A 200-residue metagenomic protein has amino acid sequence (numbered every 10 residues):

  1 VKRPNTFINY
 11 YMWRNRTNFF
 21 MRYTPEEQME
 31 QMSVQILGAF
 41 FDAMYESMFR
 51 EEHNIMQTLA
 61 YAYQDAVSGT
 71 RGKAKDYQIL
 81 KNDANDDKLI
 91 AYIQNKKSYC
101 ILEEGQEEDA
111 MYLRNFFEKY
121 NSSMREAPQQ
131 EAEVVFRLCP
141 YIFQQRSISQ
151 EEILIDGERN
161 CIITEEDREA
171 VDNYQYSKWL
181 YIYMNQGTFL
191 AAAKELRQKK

Functional and structural regions predicted by a protein language model:
V1-Y61: Active-site-adjacent helix/loop segment of glycosyltransferases that harbors family-specific signature motifs
F20, Y63, V67, L113-N121: Hydrophobic, Leu/Ile/Phe/Ala-enriched alpha-helical segments that form helix-helix packing faces
M44-M48, R71, P128: Short amphipathic alpha-helical interaction/hinge segments
E51, M56-S98, I142-Q144, G157-K200: Non-catalytic membrane-proximal stalk/linker segments that position and tether the catalytic domains
H53, L113-E118, R146-S149: Surface-exposed flexible segments
Q94-E126: Short, charged N-terminal beta->alpha structural module
R125-E165: Short, well-ordered secondary-structure micro-motifs within conserved domains or adaptor modules
